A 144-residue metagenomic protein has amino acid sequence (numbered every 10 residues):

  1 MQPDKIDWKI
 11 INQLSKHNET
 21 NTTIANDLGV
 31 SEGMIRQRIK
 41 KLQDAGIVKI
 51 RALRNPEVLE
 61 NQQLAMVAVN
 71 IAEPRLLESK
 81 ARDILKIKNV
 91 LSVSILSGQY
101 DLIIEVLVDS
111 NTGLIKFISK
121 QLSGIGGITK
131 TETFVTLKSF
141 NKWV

Functional and structural regions predicted by a protein language model:
M1-V144: A compositional/biophysical signature of low hydrophobicity enriched in polar/charged and small residues
